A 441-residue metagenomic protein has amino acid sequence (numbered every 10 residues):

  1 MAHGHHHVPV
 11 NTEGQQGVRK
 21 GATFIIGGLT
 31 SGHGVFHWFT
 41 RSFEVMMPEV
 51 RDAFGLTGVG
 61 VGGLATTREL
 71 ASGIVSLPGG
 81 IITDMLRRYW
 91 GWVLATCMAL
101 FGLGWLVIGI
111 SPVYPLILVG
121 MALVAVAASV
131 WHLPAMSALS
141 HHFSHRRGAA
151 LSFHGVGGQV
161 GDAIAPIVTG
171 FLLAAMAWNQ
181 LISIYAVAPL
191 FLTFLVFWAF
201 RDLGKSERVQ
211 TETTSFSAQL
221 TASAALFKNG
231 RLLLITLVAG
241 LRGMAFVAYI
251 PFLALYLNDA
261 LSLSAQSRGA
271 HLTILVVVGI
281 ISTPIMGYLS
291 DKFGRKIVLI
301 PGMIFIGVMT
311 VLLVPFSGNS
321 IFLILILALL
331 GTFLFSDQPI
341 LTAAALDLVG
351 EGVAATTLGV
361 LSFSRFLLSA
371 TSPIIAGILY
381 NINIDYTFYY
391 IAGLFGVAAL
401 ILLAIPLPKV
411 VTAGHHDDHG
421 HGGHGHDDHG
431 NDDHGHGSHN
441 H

Functional and structural regions predicted by a protein language model:
H3, F200-T221, V411-H424: Flexible cytoplasmic inter-helical loops of multi-pass small-molecule transporters
H7-K20, L203-I235: Juxtamembrane intracellular "pre-TM" segments in multi-pass secondary transporters
F43-M47, G230-I280: Extracytoplasmic gate region of multi-pass secondary transporters
I74-P112, S290-K296: Conserved MFS/SLC helix-loop-helix module at the cytosolic interface between two early adjacent transmembrane helices
G120-G158: Cytoplasmic helix-loop-helix junction between adjacent transmembrane helices in 12-TM secondary transporters
H154-G204: Helix-loop-helix hairpin linking two adjacent transmembrane segments in secondary transporters
D162, E351-I382: A late C-terminal transmembrane helix in Major Facilitator Superfamily
R295-L341: C-terminal transmembrane helical hairpin of 12-TM major facilitator-type secondary transporters
